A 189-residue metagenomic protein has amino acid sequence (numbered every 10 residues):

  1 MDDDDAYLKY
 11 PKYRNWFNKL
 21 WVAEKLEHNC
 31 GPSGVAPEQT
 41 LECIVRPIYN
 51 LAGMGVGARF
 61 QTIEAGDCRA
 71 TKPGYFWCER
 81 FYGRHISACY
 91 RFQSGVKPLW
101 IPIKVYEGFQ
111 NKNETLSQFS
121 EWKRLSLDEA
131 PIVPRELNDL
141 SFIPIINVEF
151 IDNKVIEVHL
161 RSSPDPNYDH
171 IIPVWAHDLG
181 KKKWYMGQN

Functional and structural regions predicted by a protein language model:
M1-P134: Active-site nucleotide/adenylate-binding loops and adjacent lid/helix of ATP-dependent enzymes
A52-M54, G95-P98, F109-N113, E121-N189: ATP-dependent carboxylate activation and anion-phosphoryl transfer catalytic cores that bind Mg-ATP to form
